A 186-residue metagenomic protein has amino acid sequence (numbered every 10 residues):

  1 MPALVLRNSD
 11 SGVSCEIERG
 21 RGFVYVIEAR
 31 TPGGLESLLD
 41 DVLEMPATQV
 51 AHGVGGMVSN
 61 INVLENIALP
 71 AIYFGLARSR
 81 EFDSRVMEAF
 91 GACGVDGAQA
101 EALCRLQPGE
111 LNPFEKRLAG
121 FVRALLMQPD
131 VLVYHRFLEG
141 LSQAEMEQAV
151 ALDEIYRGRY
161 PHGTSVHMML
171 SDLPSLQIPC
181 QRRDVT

Functional and structural regions predicted by a protein language model:
P2-A47, L138: Glycine-rich P-loop/Walker A and Walker A-like loops and their local beta1-loop-alpha1 context in P-loop NTPases
M45-S59, Y73: Catalytic "switch" loops of ABC-type ATPases
N60-A89: Q-loop/switch helix immediately C-terminal to the Walker
D83-A102: Conserved ABC ATPase "signature" region
A102-P113: Conserved ABC ATPase signature
G120-F121: Hydrophobic anchor residue at the start of the ABC signature
G140-L176: Conserved catalytic loops of ABC-family nucleotide-binding domains
